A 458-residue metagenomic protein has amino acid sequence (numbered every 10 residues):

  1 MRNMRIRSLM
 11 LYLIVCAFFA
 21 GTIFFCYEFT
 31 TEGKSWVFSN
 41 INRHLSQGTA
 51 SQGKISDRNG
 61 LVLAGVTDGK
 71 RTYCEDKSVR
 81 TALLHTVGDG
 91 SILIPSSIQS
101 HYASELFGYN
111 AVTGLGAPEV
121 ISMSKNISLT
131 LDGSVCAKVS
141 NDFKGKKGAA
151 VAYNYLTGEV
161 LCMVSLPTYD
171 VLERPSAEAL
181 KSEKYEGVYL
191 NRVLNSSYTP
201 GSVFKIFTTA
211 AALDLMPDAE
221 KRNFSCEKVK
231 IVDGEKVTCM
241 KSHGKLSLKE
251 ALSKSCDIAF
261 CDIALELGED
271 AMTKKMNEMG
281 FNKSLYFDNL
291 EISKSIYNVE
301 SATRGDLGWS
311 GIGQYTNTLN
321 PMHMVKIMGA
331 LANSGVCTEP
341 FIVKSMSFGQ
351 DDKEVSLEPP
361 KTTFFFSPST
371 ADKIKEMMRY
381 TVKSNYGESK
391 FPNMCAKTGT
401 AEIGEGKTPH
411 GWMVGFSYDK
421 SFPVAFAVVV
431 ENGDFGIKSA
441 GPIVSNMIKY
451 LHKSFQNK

Functional and structural regions predicted by a protein language model:
M1-E178, V188, S197, R222 (+2 more regions): Periplasmic/cell-envelope proteins involved in peptidoglycan metabolism and beta-lactam response
R58-N59, L156-S202, F207-N432, G436 (+1 more regions): Beta-lactam-recognizing serine transpeptidase/beta-lactamase-like catalytic domain environment
